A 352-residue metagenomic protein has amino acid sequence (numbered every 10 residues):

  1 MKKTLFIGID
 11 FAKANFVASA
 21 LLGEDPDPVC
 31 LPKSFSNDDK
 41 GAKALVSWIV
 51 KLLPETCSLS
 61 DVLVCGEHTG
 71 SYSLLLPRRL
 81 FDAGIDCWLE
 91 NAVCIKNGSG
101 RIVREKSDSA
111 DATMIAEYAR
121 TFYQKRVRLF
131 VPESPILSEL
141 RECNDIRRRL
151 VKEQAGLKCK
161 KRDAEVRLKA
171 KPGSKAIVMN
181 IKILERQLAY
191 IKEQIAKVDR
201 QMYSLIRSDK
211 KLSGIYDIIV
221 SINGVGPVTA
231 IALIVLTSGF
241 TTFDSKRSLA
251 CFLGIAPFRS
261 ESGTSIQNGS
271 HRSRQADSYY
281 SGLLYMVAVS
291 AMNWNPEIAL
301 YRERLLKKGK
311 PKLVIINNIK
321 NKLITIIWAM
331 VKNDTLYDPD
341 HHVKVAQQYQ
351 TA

Functional and structural regions predicted by a protein language model:
K2-L22, I115: Gly/Thr-rich phosphate-binding beta-strand-loop-beta motif of the actin/hexokinase/Hsp70
K13, G70, C94: Short, glycine/acidic-enriched loop or turn micro-motifs at the edges of active sites
D25-S58, L63: Nucleic-acid-processing active sites and adjacent nucleic-acid-binding tracks, predominantly divalent metal-dependent
V50-L53, R101, R128-E142, P172 (+3 more regions): Short, solvent-exposed helix-loop connector elements
V62-L75: Acidic, metal-coordinating catalytic cores used for nucleic-acid/nucleotide bond scission and strand-transfer chemistry
W88-I218: Long, charge-rich intrinsically disordered scaffolds of nucleic-acid metabolism proteins
S221, P227, I231-K308, K312 (+1 more regions): Phosphate-backbone recognition surface of nucleic-acid-processing proteins
T264-S265, R302-A352: Low-complexity, acidic/Ser/Thr- and charged residue-rich accessory regions of DNA metabolism proteins
